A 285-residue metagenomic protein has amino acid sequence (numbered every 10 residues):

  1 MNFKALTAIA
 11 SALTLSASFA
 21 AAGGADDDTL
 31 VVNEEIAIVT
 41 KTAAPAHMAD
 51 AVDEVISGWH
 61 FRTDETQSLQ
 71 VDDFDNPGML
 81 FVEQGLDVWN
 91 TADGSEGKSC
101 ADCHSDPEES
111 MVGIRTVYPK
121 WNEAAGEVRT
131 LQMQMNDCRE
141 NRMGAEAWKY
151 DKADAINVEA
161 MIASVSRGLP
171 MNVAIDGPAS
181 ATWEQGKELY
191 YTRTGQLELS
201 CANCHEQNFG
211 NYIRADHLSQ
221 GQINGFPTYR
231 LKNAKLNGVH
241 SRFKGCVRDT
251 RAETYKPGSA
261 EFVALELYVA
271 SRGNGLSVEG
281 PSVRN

Functional and structural regions predicted by a protein language model:
M1-A8: Bacterial N-terminal signal peptides that target proteins for export
T7, L15, F19-F81, E109 (+4 more regions): Post-cleavage N-terminal segment of exported redox proteins
N76-D102, E109-R115: Mid-chain, structured segments of secreted extracytoplasmic proteins
L86, A92, A160-Y212: Surface-exposed interaction/gating patches
E96-E108, V158, G186, Q196-N208 (+2 more regions): The canonical Cys-X-X-Cys-His
S110-G113, N211-A215: Short Cys/His-rich "knuckle" micro-motifs
R115-A124, H217-G225: Short cysteine/histidine-rich metal-coordination sites, predominantly Zn2+-binding motifs
E188, G195, N203-F209, G221-N233 (+3 more regions): C-terminal cap of thioredoxin/glutaredoxin-like
